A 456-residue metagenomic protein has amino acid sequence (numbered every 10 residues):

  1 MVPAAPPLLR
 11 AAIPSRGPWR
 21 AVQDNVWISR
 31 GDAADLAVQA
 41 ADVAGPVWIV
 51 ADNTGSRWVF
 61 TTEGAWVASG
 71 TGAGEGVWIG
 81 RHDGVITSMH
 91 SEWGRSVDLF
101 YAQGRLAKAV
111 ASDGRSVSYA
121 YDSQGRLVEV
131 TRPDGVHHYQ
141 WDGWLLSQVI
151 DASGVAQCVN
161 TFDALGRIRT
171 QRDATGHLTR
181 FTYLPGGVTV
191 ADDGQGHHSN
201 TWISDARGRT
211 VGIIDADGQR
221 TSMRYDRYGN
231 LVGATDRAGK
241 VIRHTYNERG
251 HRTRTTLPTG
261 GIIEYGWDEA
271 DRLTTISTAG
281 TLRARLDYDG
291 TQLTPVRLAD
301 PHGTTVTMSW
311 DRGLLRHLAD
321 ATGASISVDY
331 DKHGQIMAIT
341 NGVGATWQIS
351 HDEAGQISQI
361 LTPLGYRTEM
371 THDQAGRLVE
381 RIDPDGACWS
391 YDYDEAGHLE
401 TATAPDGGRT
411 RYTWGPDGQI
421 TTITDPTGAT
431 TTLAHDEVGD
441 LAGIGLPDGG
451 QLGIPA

Functional and structural regions predicted by a protein language model:
M1, A5-A456: Extended charged/polar low-complexity repeat regions
